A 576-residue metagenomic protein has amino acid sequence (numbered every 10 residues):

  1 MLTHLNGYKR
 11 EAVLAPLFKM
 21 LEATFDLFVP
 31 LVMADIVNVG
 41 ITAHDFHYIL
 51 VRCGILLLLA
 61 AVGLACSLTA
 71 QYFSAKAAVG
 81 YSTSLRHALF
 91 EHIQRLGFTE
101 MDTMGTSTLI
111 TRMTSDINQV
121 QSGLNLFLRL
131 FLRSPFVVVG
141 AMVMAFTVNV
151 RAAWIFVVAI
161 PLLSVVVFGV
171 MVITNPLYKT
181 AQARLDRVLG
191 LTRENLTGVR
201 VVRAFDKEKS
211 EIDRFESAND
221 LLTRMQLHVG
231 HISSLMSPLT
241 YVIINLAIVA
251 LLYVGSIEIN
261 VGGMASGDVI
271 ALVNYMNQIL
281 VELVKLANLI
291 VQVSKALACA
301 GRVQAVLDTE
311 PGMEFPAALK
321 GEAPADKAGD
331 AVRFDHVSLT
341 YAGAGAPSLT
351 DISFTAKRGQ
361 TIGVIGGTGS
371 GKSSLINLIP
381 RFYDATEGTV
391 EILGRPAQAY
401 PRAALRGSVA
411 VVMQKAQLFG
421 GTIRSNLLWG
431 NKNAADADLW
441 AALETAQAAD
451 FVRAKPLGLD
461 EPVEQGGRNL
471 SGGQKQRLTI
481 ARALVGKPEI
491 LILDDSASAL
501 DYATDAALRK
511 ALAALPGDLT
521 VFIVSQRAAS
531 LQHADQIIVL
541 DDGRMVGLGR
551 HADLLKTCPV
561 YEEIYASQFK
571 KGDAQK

Functional and structural regions predicted by a protein language model:
M1-K9, L109: A short amphipathic helical element positioned immediately N-terminal to and/or at the very start of a transmembrane
N6, A12-T69, F73, F146-R151 (+1 more regions): Transmembrane helix-loop-helix hairpins at lipid-water interfaces of multipass membrane proteins, especially the type-1
G7-R10, R95-T99, S115-L128, L132 (+7 more regions): An intracellular "coupling" helix at the cytosolic face of ABC transporter transmembrane type-1 domains
L17, F25-V29, G54, C66 (+6 more regions): Hydrophobic alpha-helical transmembrane segments of ABC transporter permease domains
A43-H44, V79, H87-T111, S115-I117 (+5 more regions): Short intracellular "coupling" helices and adjacent cytoplasmic loop segments at the cytosolic face of multi-pass
H44-V51, M144-V158, H228-R302, V306-L307: Helix-loop-helix
A325-K576: ABC-type nucleotide-binding domain
